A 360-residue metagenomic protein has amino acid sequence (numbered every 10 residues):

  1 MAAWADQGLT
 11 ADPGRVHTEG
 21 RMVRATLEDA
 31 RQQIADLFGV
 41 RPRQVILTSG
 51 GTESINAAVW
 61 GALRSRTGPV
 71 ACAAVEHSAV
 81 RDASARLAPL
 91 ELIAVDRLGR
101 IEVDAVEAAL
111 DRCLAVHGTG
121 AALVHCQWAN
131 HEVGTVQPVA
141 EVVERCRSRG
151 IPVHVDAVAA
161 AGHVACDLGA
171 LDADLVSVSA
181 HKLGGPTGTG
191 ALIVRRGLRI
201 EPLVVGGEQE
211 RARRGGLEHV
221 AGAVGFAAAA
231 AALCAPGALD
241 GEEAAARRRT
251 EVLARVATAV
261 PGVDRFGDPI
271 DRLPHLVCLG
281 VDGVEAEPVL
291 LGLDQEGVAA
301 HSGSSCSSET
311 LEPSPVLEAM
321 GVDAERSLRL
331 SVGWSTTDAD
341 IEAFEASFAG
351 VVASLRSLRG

Functional and structural regions predicted by a protein language model:
M1-G360: Pyridoxal 5′-phosphate
